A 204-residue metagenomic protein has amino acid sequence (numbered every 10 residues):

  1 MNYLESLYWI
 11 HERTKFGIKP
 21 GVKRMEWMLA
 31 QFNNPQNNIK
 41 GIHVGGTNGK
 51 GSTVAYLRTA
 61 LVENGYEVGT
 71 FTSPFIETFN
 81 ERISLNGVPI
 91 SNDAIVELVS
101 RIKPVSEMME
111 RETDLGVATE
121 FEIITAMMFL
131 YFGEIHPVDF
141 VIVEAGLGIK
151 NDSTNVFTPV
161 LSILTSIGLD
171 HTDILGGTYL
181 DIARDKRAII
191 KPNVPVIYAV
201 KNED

Functional and structural regions predicted by a protein language model:
M1-G46, T53-A55, T59-Y66, F71 (+1 more regions): Short functional linear segments
I10, T47, V68, I142 (+2 more regions): Residue-level signal for inorganic ion chemistry
L29-A30, N34-Q36, E63-F157, D173-L175 (+2 more regions): ATP-dependent carboxylate-amine ligase catalytic core
G46, F121, Y198-K201: Glycine- and other small-residue-rich loops at beta-strand/loop junctions that grip anionic moieties
T72-P74, E144-G146, S166-I167, D185-K186 (+2 more regions): Fold-independent oxyanion-binding glycine-rich loops and adjacent beta-strand/coil segments at enzyme active sites
N155-S166: Inter-motif core of Ras-like GTPase G domains
V160-L161, I174-D204: Internal gly/pro-rich beta-alpha loop/helix module that stabilizes soluble enzyme cofactors or their anionic handles
I167-D173: Conserved Switch II/interswitch segment of TRAFAC-class P-loop GTPases
